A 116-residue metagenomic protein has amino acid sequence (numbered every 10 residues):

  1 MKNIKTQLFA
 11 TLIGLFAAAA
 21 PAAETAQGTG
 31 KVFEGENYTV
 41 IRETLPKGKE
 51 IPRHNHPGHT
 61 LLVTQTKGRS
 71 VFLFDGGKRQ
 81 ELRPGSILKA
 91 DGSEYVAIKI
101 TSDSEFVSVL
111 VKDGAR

Functional and structural regions predicted by a protein language model:
M1-T11: Bacterial N-terminal signal peptides that target proteins for export
A10-A18: Bacterial N-terminal signal peptides
A23-E43: Short N-terminal segments immediately surrounding and downstream of signal-peptide cleavage
T39-H56: Conserved short histidine dyad/triad with adjacent acidic residue
E50-P52, G68-L73, I87: Short beta-strand segments in beta-sandwich/barrel cores
H56-V71: Short, conserved beta-strand element in jelly-roll/cupin
G76-S93: Short acidic-glycine-tyrosine-enriched beta hairpin
G92-R116: Ligand-binding loop in jelly-roll beta-barrel domains
